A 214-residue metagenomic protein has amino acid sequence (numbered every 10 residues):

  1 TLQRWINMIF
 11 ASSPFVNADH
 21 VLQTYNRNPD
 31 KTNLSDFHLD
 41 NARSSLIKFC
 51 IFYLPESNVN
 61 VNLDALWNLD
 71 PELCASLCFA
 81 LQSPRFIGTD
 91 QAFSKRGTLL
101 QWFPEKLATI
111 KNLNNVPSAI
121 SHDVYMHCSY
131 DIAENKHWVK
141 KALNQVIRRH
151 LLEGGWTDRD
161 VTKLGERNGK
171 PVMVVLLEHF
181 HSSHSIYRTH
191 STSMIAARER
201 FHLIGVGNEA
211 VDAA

Functional and structural regions predicted by a protein language model:
T1-A214: Alpha-helical solenoid repeat scaffolds of the TPR/TPR-like class and their adjacent stem/linker regions that mediate
